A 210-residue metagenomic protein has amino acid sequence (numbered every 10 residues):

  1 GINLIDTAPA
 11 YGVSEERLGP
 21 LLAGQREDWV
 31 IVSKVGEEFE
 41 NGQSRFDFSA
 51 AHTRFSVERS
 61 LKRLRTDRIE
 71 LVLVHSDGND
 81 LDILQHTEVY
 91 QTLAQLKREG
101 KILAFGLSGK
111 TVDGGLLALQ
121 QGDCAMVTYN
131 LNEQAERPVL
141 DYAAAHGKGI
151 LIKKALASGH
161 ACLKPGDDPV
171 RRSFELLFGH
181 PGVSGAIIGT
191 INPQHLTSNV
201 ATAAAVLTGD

Functional and structural regions predicted by a protein language model:
G1-S33: N-terminal binding-site loop/beta-alpha segment at the start of enzyme catalytic domains that lines or forms
I5, I69, F105: Glycine-centered flexible beta-alpha turn that most often forms the glycine-rich phosphate-binding loop
E15-Q25, S56-L64, R137-A145: Short amphipathic alpha-helices and their capping/turn segments at secondary-structure boundaries
L21, S76-D210: Beta/alpha (TIM)-barrel catalytic core signal, keyed to glycine-rich beta->alpha loops juxtaposed to Asp/Glu that bind
D28-N41, V74-H75: A short, structured active-site edge motif that brings together acidic residues
E38-R54, D80-D82, A161-D167: Active-site mouth loops of central-metabolism enzymes
H52-H75, Q95-E99: CE4/NodB-like, metal-dependent polysaccharide N-deacetylase domain that modifies extracellular/periplasmic N-acetylated
